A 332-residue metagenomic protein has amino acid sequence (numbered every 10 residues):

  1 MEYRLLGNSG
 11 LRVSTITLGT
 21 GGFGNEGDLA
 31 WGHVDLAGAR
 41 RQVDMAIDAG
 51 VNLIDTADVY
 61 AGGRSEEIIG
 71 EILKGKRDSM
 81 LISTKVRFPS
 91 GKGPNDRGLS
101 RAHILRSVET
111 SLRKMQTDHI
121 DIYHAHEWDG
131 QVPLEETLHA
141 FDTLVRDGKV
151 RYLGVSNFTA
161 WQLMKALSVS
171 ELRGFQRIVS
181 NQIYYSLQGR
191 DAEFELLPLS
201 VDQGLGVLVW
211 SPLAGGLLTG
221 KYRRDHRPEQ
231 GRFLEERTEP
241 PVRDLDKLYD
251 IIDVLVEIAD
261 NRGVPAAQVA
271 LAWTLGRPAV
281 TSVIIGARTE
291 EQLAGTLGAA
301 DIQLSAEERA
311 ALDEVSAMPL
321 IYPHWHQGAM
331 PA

Functional and structural regions predicted by a protein language model:
M1-E2, D202, H226-N261, G276-V280 (+1 more regions): Terminal-tail/helix-coil boundary detector
M1-M80, R146: N-terminal binding-site loop/beta-alpha segment at the start of enzyme catalytic domains that lines or forms
L6, L18, A39, I54 (+13 more regions): Conserved, mostly hydrophobic/aromatic
L11-I16, G50-N52, K76-M80, T117-D121 (+5 more regions): Short, well-ordered coil/turn segments that N-cap beta-strands
G21, A57-V59, K85-P89, A125-W128 (+4 more regions): Active-site beta-loop-alpha junctions enriched in small/polar residues
G24-L29, P89-N95, L218, Q292-A294: A short acidic, helix-capping loop that chelates divalent metal ions and anchors anionic groups
G27, V34, G91-E195: Glycine/proline-rich, positively charged, aromatic-decorated active-site loop/lid region on the catalytic face
A192-Q230, P265: Aromatic-lined glycan-binding groove of carbohydrate-active enzymes
